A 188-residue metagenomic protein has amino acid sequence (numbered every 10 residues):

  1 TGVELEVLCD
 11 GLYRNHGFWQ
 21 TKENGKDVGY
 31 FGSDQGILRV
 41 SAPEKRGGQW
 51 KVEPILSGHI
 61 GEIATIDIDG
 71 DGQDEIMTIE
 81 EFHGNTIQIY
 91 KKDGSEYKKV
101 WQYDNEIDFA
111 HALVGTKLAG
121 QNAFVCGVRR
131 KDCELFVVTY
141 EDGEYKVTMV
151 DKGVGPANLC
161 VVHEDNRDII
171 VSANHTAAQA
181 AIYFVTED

Functional and structural regions predicted by a protein language model:
T1-D188: Beta-propeller-forming repeat regions
